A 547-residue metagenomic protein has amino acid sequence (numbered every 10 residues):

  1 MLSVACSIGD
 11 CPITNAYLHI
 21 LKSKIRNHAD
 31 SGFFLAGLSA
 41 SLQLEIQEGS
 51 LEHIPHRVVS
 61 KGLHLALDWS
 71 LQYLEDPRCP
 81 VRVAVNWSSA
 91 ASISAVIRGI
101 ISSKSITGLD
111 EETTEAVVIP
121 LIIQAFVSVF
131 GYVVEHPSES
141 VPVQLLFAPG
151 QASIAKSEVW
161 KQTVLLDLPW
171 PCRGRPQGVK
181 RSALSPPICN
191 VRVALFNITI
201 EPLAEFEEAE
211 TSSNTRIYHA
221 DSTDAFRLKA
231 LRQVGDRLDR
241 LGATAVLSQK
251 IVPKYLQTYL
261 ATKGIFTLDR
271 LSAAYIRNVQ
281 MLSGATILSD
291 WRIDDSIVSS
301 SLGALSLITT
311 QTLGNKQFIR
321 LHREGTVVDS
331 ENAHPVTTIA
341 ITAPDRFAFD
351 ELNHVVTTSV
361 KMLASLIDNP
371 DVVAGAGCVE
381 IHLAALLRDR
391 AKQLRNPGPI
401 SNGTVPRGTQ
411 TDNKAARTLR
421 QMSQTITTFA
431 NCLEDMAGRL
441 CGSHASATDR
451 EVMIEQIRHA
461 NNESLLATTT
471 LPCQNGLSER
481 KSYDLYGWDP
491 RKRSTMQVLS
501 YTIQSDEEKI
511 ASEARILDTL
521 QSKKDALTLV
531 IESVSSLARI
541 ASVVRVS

Functional and structural regions predicted by a protein language model:
M1-K24, I251, Y255, T262-F266 (+1 more regions): Generic N-terminal targeting/processing segments that precede catalytic cores or assembly contacts
V4-I8, K22-P186, N190-L195, R240-G242 (+4 more regions): Non-catalytic interaction/clamp surfaces of large macromolecular machines
I8-G9, T338-A340, D345-S547: Extended, low-charge hydrophobic alpha-helical regions
Y17, L21-H28, L42-I54, L63-R82 (+15 more regions): Structural signal for hydrophobic packing residues in well-ordered secondary-structure cores of soluble enzyme domains
K24-H28, A183-I188, R237-L238, Q249 (+3 more regions): Replace "in large, NTP-powered and nucleic-acid-processing enzymes" with "in large, NTP-powered factors and other
S39-S41, I54, K61-L65, I198-E201 (+11 more regions): Short, ordered loop/turn segments at secondary-structure junctions
R192-R270: Extracellular/luminal Protease-associated
L268-I341, D345, F349: Conserved phosphate-handling catalytic cores of large alpha/beta enzymes
